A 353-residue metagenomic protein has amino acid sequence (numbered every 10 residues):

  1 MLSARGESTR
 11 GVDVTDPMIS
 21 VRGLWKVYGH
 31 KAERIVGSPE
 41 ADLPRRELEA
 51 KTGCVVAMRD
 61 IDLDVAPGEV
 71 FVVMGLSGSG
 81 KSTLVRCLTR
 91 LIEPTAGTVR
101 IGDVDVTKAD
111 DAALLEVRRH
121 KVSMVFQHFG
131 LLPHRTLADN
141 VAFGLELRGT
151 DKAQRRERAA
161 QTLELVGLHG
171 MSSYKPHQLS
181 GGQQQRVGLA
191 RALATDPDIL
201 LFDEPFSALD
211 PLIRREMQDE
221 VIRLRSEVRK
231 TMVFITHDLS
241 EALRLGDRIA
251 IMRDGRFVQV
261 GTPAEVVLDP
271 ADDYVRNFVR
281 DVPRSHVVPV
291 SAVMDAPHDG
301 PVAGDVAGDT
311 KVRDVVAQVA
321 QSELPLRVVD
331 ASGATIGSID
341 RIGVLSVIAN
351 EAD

Functional and structural regions predicted by a protein language model:
G37-E47, V104-D105, E146-G149, A153-G170: Conserved ABC ATPase "signature" region
L48-G53, T107-S123, L147, K152 (+1 more regions): ABC ATPase NBD coupling module
T89: Helix-to-loop junction immediately C-terminal to a conserved catalytic motif
G97-D105: Conserved ABC transporter NBD signature motif
K175-L179, Q183: Conserved ABC ATPase signature
D196: Conserved catalytic motifs of ABC-family nucleotide-binding domains
F257-G261, D269, S338: ABC ATPase "signature
P301-S332, G337-D353: The conserved cystathionine-beta-synthase
